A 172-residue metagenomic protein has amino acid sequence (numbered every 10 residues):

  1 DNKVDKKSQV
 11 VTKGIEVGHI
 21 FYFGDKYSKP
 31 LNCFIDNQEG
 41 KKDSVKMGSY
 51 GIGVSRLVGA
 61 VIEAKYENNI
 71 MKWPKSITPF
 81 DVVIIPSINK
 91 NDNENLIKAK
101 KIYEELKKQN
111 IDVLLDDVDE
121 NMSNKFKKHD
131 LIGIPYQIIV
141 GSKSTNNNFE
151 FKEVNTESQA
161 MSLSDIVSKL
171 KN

Functional and structural regions predicted by a protein language model:
D1-N172: NTP/phosphate- and nucleic-acid-binding module
